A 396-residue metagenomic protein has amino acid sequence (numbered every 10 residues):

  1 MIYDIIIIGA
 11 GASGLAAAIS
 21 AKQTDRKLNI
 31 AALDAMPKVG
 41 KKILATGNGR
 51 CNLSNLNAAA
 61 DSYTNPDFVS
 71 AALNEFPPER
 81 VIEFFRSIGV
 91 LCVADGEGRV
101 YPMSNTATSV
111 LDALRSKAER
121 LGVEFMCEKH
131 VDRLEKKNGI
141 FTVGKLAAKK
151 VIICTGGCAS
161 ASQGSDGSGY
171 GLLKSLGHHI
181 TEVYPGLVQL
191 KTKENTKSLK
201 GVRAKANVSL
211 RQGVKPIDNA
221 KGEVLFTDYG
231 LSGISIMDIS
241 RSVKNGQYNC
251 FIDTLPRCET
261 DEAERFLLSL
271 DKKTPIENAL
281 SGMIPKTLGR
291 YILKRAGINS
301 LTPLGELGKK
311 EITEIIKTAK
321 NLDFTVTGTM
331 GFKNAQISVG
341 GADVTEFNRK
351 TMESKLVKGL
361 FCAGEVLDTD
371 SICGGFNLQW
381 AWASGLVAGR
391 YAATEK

Functional and structural regions predicted by a protein language model:
M1-S13: Beta1/beta-strand and adjacent pyrophosphate-binding region of the FAD-binding site in flavoprotein oxidoreductases
I6, K22-N48: Glycine-rich FAD pyrophosphate-binding loop
I6-I8, L33, V131, L146-S162 (+4 more regions): Short hydrophobic core segments
P37-V39, A45, L53-A59, H179-E182 (+1 more regions): An anion/pyrophosphate-binding glycine-rich loop and adjacent beta-alpha core in soluble alpha-beta enzymes
N48-A94: Glycine-rich active-site loop/strand segments that organize a redox cofactor
E75-K150, G289: Feature captures the FAD/FMN-dependent oxidoreductase FAD-binding
C127, R290-D370: A glycine-rich dinucleotide-binding beta-alpha-beta segment and adjacent secondary-structure elements that constitute
K150-N195: Glycine-rich loop(s) and the adjacent beta-strand/alpha-helix scaffold that form part
